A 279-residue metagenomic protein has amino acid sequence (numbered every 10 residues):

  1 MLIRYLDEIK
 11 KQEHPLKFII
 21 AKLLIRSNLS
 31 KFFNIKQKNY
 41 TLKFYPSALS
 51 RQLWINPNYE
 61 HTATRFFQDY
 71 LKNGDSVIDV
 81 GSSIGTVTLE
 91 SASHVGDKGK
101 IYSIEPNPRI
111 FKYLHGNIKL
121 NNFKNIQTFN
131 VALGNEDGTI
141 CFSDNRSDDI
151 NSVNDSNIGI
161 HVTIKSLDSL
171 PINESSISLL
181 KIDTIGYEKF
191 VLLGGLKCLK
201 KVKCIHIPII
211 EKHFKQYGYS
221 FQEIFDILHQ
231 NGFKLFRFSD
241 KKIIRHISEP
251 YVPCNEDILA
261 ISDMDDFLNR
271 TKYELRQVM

Functional and structural regions predicted by a protein language model:
M1-N107, K112-N117, N121, S156 (+2 more regions): S-adenosyl-L-methionine
N56-S76, F123, T139-C141, I150-K200 (+3 more regions): Short internal loop-to-helix segment that lines adenine-nucleotide cofactor pockets
I78, I104, L180-I182, I207: Active-site flanking residues adjacent to catalytic metal/cofactor-binding acidic residues
S91-G96, G195-V202, L228-H229: Short, conserved loop/helix-junction motifs that constitute active-site signature segments in enzyme catalytic cores
G99, I126-Q127, I177: Short, conserved active-site loop motifs that form the nucleotide-linked donor/cofactor pocket
P108-F111, H115-S147: Core alpha/beta nucleotide-donor-binding catalytic domains of modification enzymes
V202-I210: Conserved beta-strand signature within the Rossmann-like core of class I S-adenosyl-L-methionine
